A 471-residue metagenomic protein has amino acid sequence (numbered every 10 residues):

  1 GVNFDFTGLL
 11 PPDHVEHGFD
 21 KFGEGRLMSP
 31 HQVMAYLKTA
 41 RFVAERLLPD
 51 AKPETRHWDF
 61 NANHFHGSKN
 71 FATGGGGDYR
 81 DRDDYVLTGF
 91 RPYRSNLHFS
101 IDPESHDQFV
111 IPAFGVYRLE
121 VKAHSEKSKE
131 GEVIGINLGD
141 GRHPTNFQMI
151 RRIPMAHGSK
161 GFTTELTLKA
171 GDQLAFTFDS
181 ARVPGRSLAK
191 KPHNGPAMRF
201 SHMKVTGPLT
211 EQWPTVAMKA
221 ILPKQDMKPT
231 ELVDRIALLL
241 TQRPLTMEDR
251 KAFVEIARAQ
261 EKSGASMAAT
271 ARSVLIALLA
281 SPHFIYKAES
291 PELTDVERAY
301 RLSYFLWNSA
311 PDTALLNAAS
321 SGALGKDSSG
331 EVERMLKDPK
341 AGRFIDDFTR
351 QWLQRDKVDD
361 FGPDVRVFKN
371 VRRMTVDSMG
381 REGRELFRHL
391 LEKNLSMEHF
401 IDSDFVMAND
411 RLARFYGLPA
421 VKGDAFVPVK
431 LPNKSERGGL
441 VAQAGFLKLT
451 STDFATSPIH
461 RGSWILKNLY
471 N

Functional and structural regions predicted by a protein language model:
G1-N471: Low-complexity, glycine/serine/threonine/alanine-rich intrinsically disordered linker and propeptide segments
